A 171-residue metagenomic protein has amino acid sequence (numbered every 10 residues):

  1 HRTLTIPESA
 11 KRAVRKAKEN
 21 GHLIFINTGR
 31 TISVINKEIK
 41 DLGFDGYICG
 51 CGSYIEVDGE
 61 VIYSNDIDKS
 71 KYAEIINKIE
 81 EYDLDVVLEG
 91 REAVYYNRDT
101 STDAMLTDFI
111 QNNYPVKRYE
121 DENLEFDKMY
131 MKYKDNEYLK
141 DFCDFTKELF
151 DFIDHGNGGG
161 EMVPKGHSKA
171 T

Functional and structural regions predicted by a protein language model:
T5-T102: Active-site phosphate-binding/coordination module
Y82-D85, E89-T171: Conserved acidic, metal-coordinating active-site core of Asp-based, Mg2+-dependent phosphoryl-transfer enzymes
